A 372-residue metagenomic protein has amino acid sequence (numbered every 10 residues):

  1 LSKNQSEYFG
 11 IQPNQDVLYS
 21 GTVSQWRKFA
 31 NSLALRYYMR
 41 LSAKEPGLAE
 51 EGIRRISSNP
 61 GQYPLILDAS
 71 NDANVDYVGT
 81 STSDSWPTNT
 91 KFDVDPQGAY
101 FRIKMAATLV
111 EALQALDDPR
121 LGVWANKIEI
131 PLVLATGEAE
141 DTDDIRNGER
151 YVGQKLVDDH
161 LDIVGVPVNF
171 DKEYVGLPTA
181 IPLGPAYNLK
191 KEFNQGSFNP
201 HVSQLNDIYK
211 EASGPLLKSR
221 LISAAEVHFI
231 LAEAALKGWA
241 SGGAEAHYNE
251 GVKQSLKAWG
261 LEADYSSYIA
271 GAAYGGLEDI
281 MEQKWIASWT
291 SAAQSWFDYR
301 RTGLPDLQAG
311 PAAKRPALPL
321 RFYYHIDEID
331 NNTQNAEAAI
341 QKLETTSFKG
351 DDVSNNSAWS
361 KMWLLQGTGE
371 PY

Functional and structural regions predicted by a protein language model:
L1-E250, Q254, Y274-G275, P371: Structured, solvent-exposed acidic/aromatic patches
H228, A234-W239, E245-Y372: C-terminal functional modules
